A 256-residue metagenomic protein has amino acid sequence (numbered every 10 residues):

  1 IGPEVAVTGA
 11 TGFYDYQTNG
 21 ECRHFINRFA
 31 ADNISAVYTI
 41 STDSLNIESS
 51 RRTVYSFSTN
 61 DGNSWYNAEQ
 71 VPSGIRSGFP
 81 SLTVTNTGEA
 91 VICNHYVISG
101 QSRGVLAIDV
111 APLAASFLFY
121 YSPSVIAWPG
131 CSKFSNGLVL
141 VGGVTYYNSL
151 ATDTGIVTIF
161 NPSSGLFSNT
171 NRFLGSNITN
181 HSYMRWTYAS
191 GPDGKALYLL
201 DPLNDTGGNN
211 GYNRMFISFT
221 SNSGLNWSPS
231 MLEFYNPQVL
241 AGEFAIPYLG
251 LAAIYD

Functional and structural regions predicted by a protein language model:
I1-D256: Extracellular, repeat-based ectodomains that mediate carbohydrate processing or recognition
